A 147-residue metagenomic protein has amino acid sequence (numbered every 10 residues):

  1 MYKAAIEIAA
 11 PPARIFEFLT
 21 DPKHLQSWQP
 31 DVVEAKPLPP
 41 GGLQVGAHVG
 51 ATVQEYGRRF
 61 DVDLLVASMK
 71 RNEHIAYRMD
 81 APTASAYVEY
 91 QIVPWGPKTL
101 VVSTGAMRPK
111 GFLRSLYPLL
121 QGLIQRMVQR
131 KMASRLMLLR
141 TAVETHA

Functional and structural regions predicted by a protein language model:
M1-P39, Q44, L138, E144-A147: Hydrophobic ligand-binding cavity/cleft-lining segments
F18, W28, R59, S85 (+1 more regions): Alpha-helix N-cap/helix-start motif
S27, G50, A76, G122-L123: Short, contiguous strand/loop micro-motifs
K36-P82, Y87, W95, L100 (+1 more regions): Glycine-rich portal/gate segments that line the openings of hydrophobic small-molecule binding cavities
R78-R130, S134: Beta-strand/loop substructures that line and gate deep hydrophobic ligand-binding cavities in soluble
